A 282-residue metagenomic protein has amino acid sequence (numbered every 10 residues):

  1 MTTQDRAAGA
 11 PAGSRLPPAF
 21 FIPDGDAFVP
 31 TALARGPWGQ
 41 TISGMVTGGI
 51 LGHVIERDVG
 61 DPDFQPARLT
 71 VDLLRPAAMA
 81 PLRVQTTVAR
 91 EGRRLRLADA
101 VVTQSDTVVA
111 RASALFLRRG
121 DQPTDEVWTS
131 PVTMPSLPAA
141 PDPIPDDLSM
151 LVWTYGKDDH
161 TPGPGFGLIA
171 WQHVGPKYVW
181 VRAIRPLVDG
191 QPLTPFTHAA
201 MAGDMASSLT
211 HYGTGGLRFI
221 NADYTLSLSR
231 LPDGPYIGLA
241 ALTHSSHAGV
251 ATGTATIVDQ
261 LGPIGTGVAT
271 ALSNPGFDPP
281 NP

Functional and structural regions predicted by a protein language model:
M1-P282: Terminal targeting signals and extreme-terminal segments of soluble enzymes
